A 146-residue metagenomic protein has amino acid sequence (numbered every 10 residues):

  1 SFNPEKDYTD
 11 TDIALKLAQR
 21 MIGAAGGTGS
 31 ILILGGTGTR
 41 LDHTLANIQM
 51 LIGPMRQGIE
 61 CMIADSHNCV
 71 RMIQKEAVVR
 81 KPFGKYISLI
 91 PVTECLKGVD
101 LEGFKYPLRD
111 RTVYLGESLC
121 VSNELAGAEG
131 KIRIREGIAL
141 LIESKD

Functional and structural regions predicted by a protein language model:
S1-N3, E60-M62, S88, C95-L96: A glycine-rich helix N-cap at a beta->alpha junction
S1-Q57: Acidic/Gly/His-enriched mid-domain segments of enzyme catalytic cores or analogous surface patches that mediate
E5-D10, C69-R71, Y114: A short acidic, often aromatic-flanked loop/helix-cap motif at beta-alpha or helix-coil junctions that lines enzyme
I31, C61, A139: Hydrophobic anchor at the start of a short beta-strand that flanks the dinucleotide cofactor-binding loop
L34-G36, A64-D65, I90: Short beta-strand segments
R40-T44, V70-I73, L108: Short, well-ordered, mixed-charge alpha-helical segments that flank or form enzyme active sites
I52-K81: Class I SAM-dependent methyltransferase SAM-binding "motif I" and its flanking Rossmann-like core
I73-D146: Long, charged alpha-helical interface segments
